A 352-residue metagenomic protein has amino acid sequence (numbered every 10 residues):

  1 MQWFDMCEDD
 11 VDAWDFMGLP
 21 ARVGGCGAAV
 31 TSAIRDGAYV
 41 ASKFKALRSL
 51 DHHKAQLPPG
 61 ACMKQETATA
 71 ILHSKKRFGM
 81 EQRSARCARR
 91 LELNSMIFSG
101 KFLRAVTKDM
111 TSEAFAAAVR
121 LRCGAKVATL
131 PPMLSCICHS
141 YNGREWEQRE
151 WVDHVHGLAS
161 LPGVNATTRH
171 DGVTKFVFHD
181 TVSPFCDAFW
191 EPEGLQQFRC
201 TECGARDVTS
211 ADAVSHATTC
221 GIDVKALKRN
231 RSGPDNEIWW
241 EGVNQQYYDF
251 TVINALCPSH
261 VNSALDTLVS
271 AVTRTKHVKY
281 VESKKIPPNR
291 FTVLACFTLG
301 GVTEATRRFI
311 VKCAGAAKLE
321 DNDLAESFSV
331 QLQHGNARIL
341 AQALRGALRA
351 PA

Functional and structural regions predicted by a protein language model:
M1-A352: Nucleic-acid-interacting cores, centered on viral/eukaryotic replication and modification enzymes
